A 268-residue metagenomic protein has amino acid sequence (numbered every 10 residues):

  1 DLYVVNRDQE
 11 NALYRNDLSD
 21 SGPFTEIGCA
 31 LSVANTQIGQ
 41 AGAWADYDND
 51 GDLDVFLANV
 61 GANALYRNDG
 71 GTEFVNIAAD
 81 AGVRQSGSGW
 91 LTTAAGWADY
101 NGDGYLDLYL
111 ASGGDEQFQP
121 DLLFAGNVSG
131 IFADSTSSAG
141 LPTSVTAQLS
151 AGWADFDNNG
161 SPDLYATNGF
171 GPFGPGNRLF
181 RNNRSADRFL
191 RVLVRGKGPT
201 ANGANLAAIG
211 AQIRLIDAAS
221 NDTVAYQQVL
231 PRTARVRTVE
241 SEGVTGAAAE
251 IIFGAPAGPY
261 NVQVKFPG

Functional and structural regions predicted by a protein language model:
D1-N6, D54-N59, L108-G113, L164-G169: Hydrophobic beta-strand segments that make up the repeating blades of beta-propeller and related beta-repeat
Q9, I38-Q40, G61, L91 (+3 more regions): Beta-rich catalytic cores
Q9-I27, A62-I77, E116-S135, F173-F189: Beta-propeller blade repeat segments, especially FG-GAP/WD-type strand-to-loop junctions in 6- to 7-bladed propeller
D17-S19, A45-D52, D69-G70, A98-Y105 (+4 more regions): Calcium-coordinating acidic loop motifs
F24, D54, F74, D107 (+3 more regions): Hydrophobic/aromatic beta-strand segments within beta-rich folds
A30-A43, A81-G96, S138-W153, R235-A248 (+1 more regions): Repeat-based blade/solenoid architectures
A139-P142, N158-G268: Gly/Ser/Thr/Pro-enriched helix-cap/hinge segments flanking short amphipathic alpha-helices
